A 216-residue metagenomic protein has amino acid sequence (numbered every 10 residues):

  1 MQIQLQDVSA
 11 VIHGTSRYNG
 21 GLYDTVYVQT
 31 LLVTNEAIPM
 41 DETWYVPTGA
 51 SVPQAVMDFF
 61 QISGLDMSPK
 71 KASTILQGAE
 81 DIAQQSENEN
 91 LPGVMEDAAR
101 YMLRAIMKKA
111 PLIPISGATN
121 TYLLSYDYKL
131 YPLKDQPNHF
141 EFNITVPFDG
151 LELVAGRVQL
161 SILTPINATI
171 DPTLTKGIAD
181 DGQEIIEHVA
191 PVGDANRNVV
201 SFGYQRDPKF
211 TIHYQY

Functional and structural regions predicted by a protein language model:
M1-Y23: N-terminal, polar/Ser/Thr-rich
S16-Y18, T30-L32, K109-I115, V146-L151 (+1 more regions): Beta-strand-rich interaction surfaces with strong enrichment in secreted/lumenal proteins
G21-Q54: N-terminal "first-domain core" detector
Y23-Q29, T119-L123, R157-Q159, R197-V199 (+1 more regions): Intrinsic-disorder/low-complexity, polar/charged segments enriched in Ser/Thr/Lys/Arg/Asp/Glu/Gln
A37-P39, V94-I178: Surface-exposed, acidic/Ser/Thr-rich flexible loop segments
D41-M95, D149-I185: Solvent-exposed beta-hairpin/edge-strand motifs
P47-T48, P137-E141, P208-Y216: Extended Gly/Ser/Thr-rich low-complexity repeat segments, especially those forming or decorating extracellular
V192-Y216: C-terminal beta-strand-rich structural cap/linker in extracellular carbohydrate-active enzymes
